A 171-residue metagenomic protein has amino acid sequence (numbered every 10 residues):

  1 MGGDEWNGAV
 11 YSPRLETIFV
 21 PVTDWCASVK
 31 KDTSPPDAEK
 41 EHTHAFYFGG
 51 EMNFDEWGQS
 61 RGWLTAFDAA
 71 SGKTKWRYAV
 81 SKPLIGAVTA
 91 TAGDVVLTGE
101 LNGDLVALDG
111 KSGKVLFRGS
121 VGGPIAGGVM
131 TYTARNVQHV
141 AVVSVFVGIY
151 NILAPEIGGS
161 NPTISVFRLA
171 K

Functional and structural regions predicted by a protein language model:
M1-V10, V142: Signature of short aromatic-glycine-proline-rich micro-motifs recurring in repeat-based ectodomains
D4, R14-T23, S28: Active-site core of glycosidic bond-cleaving carbohydrate-active enzymes
Y11-P13, A90-T91: Generic beta-strand structural signal
P13-R14, T133: Short acidic-glycine loop/turn motifs at beta-strand connectors
W25-P83, T89-A126, M130-K171: Extracytoplasmic/lumenal domain signature
